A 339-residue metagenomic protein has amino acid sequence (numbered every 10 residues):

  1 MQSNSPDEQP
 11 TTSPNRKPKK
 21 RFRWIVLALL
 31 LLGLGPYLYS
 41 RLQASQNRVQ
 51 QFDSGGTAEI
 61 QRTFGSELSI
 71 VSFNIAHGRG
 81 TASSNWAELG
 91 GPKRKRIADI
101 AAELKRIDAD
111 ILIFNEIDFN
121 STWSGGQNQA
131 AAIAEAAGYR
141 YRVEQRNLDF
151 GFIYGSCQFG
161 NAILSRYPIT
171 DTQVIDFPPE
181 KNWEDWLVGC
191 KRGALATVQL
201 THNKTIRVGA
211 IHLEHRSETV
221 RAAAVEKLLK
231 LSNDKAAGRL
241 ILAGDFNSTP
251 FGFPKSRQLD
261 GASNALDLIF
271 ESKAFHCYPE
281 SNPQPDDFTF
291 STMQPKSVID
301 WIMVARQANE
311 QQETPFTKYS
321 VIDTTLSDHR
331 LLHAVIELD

Functional and structural regions predicted by a protein language model:
Q2-A136, N147-G151, D339: N-terminal, active-site-proximal structural segment of metallo-dependent hydrolase catalytic domains
V49-Q50, G155-I206: A well-ordered secondary-structure block
E59-I60, G193-V198, T289-S291, I322 (+1 more regions): Short, surface-exposed beta-strand/loop micro-motifs that present aromatic residues
L68-I75, D99-G126, L164, T197 (+4 more regions): Active-site beta-strand/loop signature of hydrolases that rely on acidic residues for catalysis
S84-L89, I117-F119, P178-W186, I211-T219 (+1 more regions): Surface-exposed cleft-lining segments at the edges of enzyme active sites
K95, D99, N128, A132 (+4 more regions): Extracytoplasmic/secreted proteins, especially bacterial periplasmic and envelope-associated proteins
K105-A109, A134-Y139, I169, L229-A237 (+1 more regions): Sec-exported extracytoplasmic/periplasmic mature domains
S121-G125, Y141-R166, N182, L187 (+1 more regions): Active site of divalent-metal-dependent phosphoester/diester hydrolases
